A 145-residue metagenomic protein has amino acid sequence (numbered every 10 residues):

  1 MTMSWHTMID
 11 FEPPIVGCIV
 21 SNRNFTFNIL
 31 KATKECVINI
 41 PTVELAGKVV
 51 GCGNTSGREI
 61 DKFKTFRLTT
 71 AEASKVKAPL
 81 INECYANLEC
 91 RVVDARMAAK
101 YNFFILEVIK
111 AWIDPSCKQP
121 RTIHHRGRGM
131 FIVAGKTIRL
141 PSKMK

Functional and structural regions predicted by a protein language model:
M1-K145: Basic, polyanion-binding surface patches
